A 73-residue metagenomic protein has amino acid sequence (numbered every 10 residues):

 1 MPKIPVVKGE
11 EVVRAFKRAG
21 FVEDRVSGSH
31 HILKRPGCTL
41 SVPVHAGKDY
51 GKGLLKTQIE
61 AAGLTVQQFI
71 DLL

Functional and structural regions predicted by a protein language model:
M1-V26: N-terminal first-folded block
K3, H45-A46: Residue-level marker of alpha-helix boundaries and capping positions
P5, T39-S41: A short, structure-level motif marking secondary-structure boundaries and short turns
E11, H30, D49, G53: Gly/Ser/Thr-rich beta-alpha loop segments that engage phosphate groups in nucleotides
F21-E23, S27-H31, S41-H45: Amphipathic, hydrophobic secondary-structure cores in small proteins
L33-P36: Active-site beta-strand termini and strand-to-loop segments that position acidic
G47-L73: C-terminal structural segments of small proteins and small subunits
